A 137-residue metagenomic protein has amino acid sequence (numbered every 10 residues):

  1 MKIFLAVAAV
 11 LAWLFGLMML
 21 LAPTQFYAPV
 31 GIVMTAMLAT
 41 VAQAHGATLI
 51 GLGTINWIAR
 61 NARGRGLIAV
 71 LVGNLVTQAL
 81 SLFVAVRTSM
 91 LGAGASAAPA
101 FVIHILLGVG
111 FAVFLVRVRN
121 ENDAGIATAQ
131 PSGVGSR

Functional and structural regions predicted by a protein language model:
K2-F4, A12-A39: Membrane-helix boundary elements
K2-L5, A9-A12, G46-L49, L71 (+4 more regions): Residues within membrane-spanning alpha-helices of integral membrane proteins, especially the hydrophobic core/packing
L14-M18, L38-R60, V72-F83: Core segments of alpha-helical transmembrane spans in multipass integral membrane proteins
G31-A39, A69, A93-I103: Non-cytosolic membrane-interface motifs at loop->transmembrane helix junctions
I55-I68, S89: Juxtamembrane helix-break-helix junctions at the cytosolic face of small multi-pass alpha-helical membrane proteins
N61, L82-A100, V116: Membrane-helix boundary connector in multi-pass membrane proteins
L106-I126: Membrane-water interface at the C-terminal end of transmembrane alpha helices
D123-R137: Short, highly charged, low-complexity non-transmembrane loops/tails of multi-pass membrane proteins
